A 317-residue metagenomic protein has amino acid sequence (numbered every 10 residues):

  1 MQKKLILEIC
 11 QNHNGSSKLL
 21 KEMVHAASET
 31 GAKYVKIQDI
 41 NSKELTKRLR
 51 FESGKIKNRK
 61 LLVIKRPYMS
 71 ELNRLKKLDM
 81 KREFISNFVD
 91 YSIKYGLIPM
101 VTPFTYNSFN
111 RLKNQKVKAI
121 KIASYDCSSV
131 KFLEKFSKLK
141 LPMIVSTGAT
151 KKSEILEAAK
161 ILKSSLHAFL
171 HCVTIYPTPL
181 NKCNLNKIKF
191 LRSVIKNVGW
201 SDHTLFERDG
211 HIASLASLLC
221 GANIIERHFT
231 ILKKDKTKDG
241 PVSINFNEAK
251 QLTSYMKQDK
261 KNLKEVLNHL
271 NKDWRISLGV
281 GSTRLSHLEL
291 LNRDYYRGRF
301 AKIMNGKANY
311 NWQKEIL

Functional and structural regions predicted by a protein language model:
M1-L317: Catalytic cores and adjacent flexible loops of soluble metabolic enzymes that perform enolate/carbanion chemistry on
